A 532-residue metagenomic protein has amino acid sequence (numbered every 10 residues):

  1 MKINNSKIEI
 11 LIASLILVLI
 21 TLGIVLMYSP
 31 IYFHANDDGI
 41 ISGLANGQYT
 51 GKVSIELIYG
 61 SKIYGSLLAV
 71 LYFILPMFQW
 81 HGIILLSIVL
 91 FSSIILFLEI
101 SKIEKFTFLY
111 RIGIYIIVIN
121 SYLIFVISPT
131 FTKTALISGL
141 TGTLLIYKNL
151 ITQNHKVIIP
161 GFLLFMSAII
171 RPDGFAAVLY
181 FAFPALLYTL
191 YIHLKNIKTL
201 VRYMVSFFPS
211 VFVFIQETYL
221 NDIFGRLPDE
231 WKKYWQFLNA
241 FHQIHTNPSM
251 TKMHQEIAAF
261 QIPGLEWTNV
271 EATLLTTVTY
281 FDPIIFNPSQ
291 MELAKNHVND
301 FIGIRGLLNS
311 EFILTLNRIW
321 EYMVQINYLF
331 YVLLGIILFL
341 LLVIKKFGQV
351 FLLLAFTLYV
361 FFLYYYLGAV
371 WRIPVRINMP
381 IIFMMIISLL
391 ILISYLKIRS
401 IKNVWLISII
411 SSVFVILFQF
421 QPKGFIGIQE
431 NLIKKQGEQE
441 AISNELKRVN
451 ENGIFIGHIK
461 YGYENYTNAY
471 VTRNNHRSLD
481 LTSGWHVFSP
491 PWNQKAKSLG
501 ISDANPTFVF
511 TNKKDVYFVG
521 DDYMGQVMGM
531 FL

Functional and structural regions predicted by a protein language model:
L19-L57, A69-Y72: Extracytoplasmic loop-helix module adjacent to an early transmembrane segment
S54-Q79, I83-F91: Short hydrophobic/aromatic helix or loop-helix immediately within or flanking a transmembrane segment in polytopic
I95-L98, L307-Q349: Hydrophobic, aromatic-rich transmembrane alpha-helices and their immediate juxtamembrane boundary segments
F108-I114, Y147-M166, I197-V205, I401-S408: Short hydrophobic alpha-helices at membrane interfaces in multi-pass membrane enzymes
V157-G174, V178, F183, S206-Q216: Membrane-interface alpha helices of multi-pass inner-membrane proteins
R202-S210, I387, L396-K423: Signature aromatic-anchored transmembrane alpha helix within multi-pass, membrane-resident enzymes that catalyze glycan
I223-L308, H476-P491: Membrane-proximal stem/loop segments at transmembrane-domain junctions that anchor or position
N444-V527: Short periplasmic/luminal acceptor-recognition loop of GT-C membrane glycosyltransferases, typified by
